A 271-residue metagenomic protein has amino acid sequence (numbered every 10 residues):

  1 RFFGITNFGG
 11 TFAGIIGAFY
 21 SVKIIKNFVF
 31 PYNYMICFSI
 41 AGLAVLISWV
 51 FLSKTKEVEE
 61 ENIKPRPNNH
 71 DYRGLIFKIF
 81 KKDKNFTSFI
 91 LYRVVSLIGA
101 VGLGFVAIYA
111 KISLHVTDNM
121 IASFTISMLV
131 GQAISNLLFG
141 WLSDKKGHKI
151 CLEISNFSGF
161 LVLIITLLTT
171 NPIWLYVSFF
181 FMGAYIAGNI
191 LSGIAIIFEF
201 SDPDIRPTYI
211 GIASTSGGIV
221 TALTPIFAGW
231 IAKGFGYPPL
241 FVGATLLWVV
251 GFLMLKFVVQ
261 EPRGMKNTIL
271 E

Functional and structural regions predicted by a protein language model:
R1-F28, M35-S53, S88, R93-L103 (+2 more regions): Substrate-agnostic recognition of the 12-TM MFS/MFS-like secondary transporter fold
I24-V29, K111, L142-S143, W230-F235: Interfacial helix-cap and linker-helix signal at transmembrane-aqueous boundaries of multi-pass secondary transporters
Y34, T117-T125: Juxtamembrane helix-start elements in MFS-like secondary transporters
G42, I150-I165, V242-T245: Structural signature of the two symmetry-related core transmembrane helices
W49-R66, K256-I269: Helix-loop junctions on the cytosolic side of multi-pass membrane transporters, especially the intracellular loop
E57-L91, E271: Juxtamembrane intracellular "pre-TM" segments in multi-pass secondary transporters
G104-M120: Short amphipathic helix-loop junctions that connect adjacent transmembrane helices in Major Facilitator Superfamily/SLC
L167-F179: Helix-loop junctions at membrane interfaces in 12-TM secondary transporters
